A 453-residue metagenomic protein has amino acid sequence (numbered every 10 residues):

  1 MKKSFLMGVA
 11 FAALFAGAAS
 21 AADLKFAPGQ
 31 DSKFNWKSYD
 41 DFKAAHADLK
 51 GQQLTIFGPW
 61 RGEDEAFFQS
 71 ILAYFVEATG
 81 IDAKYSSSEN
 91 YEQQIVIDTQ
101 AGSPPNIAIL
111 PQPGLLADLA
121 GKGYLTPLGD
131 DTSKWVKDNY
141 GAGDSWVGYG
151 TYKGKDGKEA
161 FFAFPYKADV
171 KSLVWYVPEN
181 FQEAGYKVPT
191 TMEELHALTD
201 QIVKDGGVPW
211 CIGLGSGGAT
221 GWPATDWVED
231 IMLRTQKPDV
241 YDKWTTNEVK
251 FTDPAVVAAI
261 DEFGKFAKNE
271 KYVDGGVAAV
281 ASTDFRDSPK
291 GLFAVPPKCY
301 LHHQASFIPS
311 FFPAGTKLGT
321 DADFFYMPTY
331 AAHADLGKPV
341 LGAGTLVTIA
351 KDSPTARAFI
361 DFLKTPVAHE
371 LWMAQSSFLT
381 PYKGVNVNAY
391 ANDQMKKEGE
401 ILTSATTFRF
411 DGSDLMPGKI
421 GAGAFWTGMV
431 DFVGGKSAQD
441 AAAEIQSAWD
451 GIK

Functional and structural regions predicted by a protein language model:
A22-K50, A73, Q182, T403-K453: Conserved C-terminal helix/tail region of periplasmic/extracytoplasmic solute-binding proteins
D23-D48, L115-S172, P223: Hinge/lid segment of periplasmic solute-binding proteins
D23-K25, S70-W146, E179-T190, G291-F293 (+2 more regions): Extracytoplasmic "Venus flytrap"/periplasmic binding protein-like
I97, P105-N106, V136-E179, D335-G342 (+2 more regions): A structural signal for short loop-to-beta-strand junctions that line the ligand-binding cleft of periplasmic/secreted
K153-G154, K158-Y166, S172, H196-V249: Extracytoplasmic/periplasmic solute-binding protein
E159, F307, P313-F378: Extracytoplasmic/periplasmic substrate-recognition and gating elements
T199, T245-V280: Glycine-centered hinge/linker elements that transmit conformational signals in sensory and ligand-binding systems
M373-G423: Long, aromatic- and glycine/proline-rich binding clefts that accommodate carbohydrate-like moieties
